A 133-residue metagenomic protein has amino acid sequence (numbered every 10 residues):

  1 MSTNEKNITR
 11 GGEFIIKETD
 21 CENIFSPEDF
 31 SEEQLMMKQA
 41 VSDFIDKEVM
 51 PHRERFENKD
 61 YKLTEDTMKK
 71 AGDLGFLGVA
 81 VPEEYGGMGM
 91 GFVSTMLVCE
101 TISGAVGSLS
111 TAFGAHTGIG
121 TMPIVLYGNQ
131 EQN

Functional and structural regions predicted by a protein language model:
M1-G114: Amphipathic, small/basic residue-rich leader segments at the start of a protein or domain
V49, T111-E131: N-terminal glycine-rich flavin-associated loop
T64, L77, G120-T121, N133: Alpha-helical structural signal
G87-M88, E131-N133: Glycine-rich, Trp-frequent "lid" loop and neighboring beta-strands that shape and gate the flavin cofactor pocket
